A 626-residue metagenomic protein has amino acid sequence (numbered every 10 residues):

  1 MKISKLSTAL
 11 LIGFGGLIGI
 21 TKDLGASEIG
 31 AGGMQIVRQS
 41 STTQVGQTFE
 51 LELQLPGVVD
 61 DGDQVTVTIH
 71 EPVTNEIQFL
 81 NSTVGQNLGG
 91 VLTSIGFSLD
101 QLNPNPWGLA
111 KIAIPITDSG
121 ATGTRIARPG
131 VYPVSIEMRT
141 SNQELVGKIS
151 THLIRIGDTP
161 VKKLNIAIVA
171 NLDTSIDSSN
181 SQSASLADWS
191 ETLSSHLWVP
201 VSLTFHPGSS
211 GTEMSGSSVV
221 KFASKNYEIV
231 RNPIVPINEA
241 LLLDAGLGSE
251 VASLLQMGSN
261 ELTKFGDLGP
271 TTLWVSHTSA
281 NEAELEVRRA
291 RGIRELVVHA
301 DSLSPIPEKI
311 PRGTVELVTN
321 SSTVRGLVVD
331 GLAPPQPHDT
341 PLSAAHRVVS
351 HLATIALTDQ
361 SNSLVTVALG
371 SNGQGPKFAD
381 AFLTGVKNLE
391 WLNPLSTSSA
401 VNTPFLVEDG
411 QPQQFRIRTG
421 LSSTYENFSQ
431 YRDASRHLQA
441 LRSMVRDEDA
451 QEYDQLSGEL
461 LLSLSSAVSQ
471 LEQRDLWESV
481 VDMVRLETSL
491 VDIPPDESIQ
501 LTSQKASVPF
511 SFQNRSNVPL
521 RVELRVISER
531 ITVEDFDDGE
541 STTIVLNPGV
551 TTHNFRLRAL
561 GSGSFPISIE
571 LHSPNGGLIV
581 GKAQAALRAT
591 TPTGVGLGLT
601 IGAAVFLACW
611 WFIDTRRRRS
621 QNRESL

Functional and structural regions predicted by a protein language model:
Q35-T66, L501-P509: Contiguous beta-strand segments within globular domains
Q54, S195, N260-L268, V275-D492 (+1 more regions): Catalytic grooves of carbohydrate-active enzymes
G90-S119, F536-L560: Intrinsically disordered, low-complexity Pro/Gly/Ser/Thr-rich segments with frequent PxxP/GP/PP motifs and embedded
T124-G147, G561-V595, D614-R616: Terminal connector regions
E144-F222, E228: Active-site beta->alpha N-cap acidic-glycine motif
Q473-T488, P494-T591: Membrane-proximal extracellular "stem/stalk" segments of glycoproteins immediately N-terminal to a transmembrane helix
A604-R617: Alpha-helical transmembrane segments
S620-L626: Cytoplasmic C-terminal tails of single-pass
